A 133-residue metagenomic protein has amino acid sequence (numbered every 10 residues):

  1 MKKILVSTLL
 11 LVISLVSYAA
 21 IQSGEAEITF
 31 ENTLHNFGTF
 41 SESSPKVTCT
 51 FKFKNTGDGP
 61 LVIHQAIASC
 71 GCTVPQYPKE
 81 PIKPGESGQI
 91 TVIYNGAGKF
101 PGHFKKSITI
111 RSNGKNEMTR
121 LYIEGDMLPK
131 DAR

Functional and structural regions predicted by a protein language model:
I4-I13: Sec-dependent N-terminal signal peptides
A20-K52, T56, M127-R133: Beta-sheet-dominated interaction scaffolds and their linkers
V47-C49, V62, G88, F104 (+1 more regions): Hydrophobic core residues within well-ordered beta-strands of beta-rich domains
C49-N55, V92, K106-R111: Buried hydrophobic-core signal for structured, non-transmembrane domains
T56-G59, G98, G114: Short, acidic/polar linear motifs in exposed loop/turn regions
D58-Q89: Surface-exposed binding patches on compact interaction domains or structured appendages
I90-G98: Short, hydrophobic beta-strand segments
F100-P129: Terminal connector regions
